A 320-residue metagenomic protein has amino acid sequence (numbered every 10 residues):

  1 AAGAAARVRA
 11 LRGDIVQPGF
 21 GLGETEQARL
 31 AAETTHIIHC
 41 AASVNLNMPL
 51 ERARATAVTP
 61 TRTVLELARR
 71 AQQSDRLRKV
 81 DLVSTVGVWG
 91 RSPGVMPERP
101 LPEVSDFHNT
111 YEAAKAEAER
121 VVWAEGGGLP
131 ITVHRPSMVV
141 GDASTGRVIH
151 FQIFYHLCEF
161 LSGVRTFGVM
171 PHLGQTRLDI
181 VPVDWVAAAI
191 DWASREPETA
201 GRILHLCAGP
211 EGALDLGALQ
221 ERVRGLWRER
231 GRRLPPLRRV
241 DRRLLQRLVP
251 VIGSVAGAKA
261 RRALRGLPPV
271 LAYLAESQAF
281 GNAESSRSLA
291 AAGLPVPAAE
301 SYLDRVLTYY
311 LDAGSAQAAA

Functional and structural regions predicted by a protein language model:
A2-H36: Conserved Rossmann-fold cofactor-binding substructure of NAD(P)-dependent oxidoreductases
A32, H36-A41, N47-A55, T59-T110 (+1 more regions): Conserved Rossmann-fold NAD(P)-dependent oxidoreductase catalytic core, especially the SDR/UDP-sugar
R54-V58, F107-E119, F151, T176-I180 (+1 more regions): Short-chain dehydrogenase/reductase
G94-V95, H108, W123-L178, V183-S194 (+1 more regions): NAD(P)-dependent short-chain dehydrogenase/reductase
V164-L173, R242-L294: A hydrophobic C-terminal alpha-helical subdomain
W192-L267, R287, Y310, G314-A320: Mid/C-terminal beta-alpha module of Rossmann-like enzyme folds, strongest in SDR-family dehydrogenases/epimerases
A279-A320: Amphipathic terminal alpha-helices
